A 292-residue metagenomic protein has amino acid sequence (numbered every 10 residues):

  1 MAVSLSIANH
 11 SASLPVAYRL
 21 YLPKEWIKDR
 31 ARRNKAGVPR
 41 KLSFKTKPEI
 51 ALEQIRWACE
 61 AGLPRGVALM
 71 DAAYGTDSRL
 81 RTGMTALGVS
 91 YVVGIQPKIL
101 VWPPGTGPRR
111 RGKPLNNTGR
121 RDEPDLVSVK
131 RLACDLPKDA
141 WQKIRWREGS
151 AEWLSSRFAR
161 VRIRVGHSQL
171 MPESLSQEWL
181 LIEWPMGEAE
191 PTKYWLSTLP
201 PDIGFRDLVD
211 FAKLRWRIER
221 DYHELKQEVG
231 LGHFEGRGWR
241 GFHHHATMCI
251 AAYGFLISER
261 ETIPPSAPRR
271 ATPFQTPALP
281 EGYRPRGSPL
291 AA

Functional and structural regions predicted by a protein language model:
M1-L69, A73-V93, P97-L100, G107 (+2 more regions): Conserved, well-structured functional cores that handle cations and Mg-NTP chemistry
L5, V67-T76, Y91, W195 (+2 more regions): Short, conserved catalytic/metal-binding motifs centered on acidic residues
S11-S13, S174, E188-E190: Coil-to-beta-strand transition motifs
L22, K35-S43, K47, L52-R56 (+5 more regions): A short, flexible helix-boundary coil/loop motif
R79, I203, D207, W216 (+3 more regions): Generic recognition of stable, solvent-exposed alpha-helical segments in well-folded globular domains
P191-R215: Extended, non-catalytic structural segments that build the interaction scaffolds of large macromolecular assemblies
D207, I218-K226, E261-P264: Extended hydrophobic-aromatic, low-complexity segments
